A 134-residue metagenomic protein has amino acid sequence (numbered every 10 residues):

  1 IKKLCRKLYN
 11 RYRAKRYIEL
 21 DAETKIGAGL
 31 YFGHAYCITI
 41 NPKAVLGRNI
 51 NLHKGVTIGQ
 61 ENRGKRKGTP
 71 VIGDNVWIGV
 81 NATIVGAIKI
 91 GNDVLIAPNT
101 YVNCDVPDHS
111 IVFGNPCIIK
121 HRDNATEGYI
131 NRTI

Functional and structural regions predicted by a protein language model:
I1-Y17, C117, A125-I134: Terminal amphipathic alpha-helical/low-complexity segments used for targeting or macromolecular assembly
R16, D21-A22, G27-A28, G33-P42 (+11 more regions): Left-handed beta-helix
V106, R122-D123: Short beta-strand->loop
